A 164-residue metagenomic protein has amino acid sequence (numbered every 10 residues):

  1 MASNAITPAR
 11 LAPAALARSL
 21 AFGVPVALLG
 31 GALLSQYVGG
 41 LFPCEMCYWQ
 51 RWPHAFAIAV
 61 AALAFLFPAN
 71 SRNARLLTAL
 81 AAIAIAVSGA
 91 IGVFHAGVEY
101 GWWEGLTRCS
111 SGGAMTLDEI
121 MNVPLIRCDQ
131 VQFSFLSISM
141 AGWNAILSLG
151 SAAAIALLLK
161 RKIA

Functional and structural regions predicted by a protein language model:
M1-A14: Short, Lys/Arg-rich, polar N-terminal cytosolic tail immediately upstream of the first transmembrane signal-anchor
A12-G23, A69-G89, A153, L157: Interfacial segments of alpha-helical transmembrane regions
G23-F42, A61-A64, E119: Immediate flanking context of iron-sulfur cluster ligation sites
A27-Q36, V87-W102: C-terminal TM-helix exit segments that contain a strictly Trp-centered aromatic cap at the helix terminus
L41-A55: Loop-to-helix transition at the N-terminal end of transmembrane alpha-helices
A62-N70, A156-I163: Structural signal for the C-terminal ends of transmembrane alpha-helices and the immediately following loop
E99-A141: Extracytosolic (periplasmic/ER-lumenal) interhelical loops and adjacent juxtamembrane/interface segments of multi-pass
L125-A164: A hydrophobic membrane-anchoring alpha-helix module
